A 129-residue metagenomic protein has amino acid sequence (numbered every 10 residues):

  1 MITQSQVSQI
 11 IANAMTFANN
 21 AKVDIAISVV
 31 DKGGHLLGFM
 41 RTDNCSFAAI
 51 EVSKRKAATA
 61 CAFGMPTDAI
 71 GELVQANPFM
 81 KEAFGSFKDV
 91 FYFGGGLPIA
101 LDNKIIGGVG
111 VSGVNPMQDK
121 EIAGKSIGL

Functional and structural regions predicted by a protein language model:
M1-L129: Flexible, solvent-exposed loop/hinge segments and secondary-structure transition points
